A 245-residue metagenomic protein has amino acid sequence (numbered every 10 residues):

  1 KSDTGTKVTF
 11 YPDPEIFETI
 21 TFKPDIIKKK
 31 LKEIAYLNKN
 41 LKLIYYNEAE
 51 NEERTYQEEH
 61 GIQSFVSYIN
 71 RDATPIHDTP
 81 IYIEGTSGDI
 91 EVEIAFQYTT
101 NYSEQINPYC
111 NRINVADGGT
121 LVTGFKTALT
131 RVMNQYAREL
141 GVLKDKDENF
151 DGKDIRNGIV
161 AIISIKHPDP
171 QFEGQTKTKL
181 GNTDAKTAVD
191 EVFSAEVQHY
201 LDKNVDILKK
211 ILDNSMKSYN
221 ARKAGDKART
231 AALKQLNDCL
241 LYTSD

Functional and structural regions predicted by a protein language model:
K1-S244: GHKL-family ATPase ATP-binding module
